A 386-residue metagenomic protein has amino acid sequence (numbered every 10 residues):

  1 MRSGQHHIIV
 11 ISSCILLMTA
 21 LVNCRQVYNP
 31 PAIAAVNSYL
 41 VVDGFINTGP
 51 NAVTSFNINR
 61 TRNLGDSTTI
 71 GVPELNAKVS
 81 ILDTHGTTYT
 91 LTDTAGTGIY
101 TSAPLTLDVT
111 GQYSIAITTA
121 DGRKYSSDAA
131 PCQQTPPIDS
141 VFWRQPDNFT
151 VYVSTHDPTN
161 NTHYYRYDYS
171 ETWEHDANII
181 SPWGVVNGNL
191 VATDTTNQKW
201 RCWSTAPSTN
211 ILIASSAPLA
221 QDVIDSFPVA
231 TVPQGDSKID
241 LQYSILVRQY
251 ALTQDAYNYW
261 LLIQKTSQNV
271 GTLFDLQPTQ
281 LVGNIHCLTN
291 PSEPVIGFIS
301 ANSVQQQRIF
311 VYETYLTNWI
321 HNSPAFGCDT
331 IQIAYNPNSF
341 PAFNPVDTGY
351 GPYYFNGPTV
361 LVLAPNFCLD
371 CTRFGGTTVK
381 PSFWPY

Functional and structural regions predicted by a protein language model:
R2-I11: Bacterial N-terminal signal peptides that target proteins for export
T19-N23: C-terminal motif of bacterial Sec signal peptides marking the signal peptidase cleavage site
R25-Y386: A sequence/structural signal for flexible, mid-protein segments enriched in small/helix-disrupting residues
